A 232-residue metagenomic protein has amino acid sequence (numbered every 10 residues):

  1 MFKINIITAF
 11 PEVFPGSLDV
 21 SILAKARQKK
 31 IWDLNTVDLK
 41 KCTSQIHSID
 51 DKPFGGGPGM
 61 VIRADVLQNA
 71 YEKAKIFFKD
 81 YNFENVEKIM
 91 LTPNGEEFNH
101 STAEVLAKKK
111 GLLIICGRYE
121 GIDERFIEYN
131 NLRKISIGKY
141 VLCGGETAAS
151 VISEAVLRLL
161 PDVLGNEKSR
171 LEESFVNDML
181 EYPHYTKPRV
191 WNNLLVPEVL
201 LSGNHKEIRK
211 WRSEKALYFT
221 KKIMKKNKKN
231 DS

Functional and structural regions predicted by a protein language model:
M1-K75, K206-I223: N-terminal nucleotide/polyanion-binding subdomain common to many enzyme families
N5-I7, N35-V37, E87-I89, L112-L113 (+1 more regions): Hydrophobic/aromatic beta-strand patches that form the interior of the parallel beta-sheet core in alpha/beta enzyme
S21-K25, E104-K108, Y129-N130: Short, solvent-exposed amphipathic alpha-helical segments in soluble enzyme and RNA/protein-processing domains
K40-Q45, E96, V141-G144: A short acidic, often aromatic-flanked loop/helix-cap motif at beta-alpha or helix-coil junctions that lines enzyme
I49, F54, F98, L106 (+4 more regions): Short clusters of hydrophobic/aromatic residues that line enzyme substrate/ligand-binding pockets
V61-R118: S-adenosyl-L-methionine/SAH cofactor-binding core of RNA-modifying enzymes
I122, F126-F175: Structured adenosyl-cofactor binding patch, chiefly the S-adenosyl-L-methionine
F175-D231: Long, charged alpha-helical interface segments
